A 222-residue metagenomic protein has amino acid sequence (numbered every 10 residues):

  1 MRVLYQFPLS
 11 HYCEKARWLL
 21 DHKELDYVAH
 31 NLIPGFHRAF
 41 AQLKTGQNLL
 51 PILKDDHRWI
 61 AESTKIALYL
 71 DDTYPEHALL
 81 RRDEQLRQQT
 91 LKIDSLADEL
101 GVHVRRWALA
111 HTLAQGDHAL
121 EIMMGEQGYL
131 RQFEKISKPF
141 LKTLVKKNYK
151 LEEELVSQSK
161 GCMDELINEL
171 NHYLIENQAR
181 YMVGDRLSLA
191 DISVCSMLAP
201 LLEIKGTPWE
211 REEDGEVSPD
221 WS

Functional and structural regions predicted by a protein language model:
M1-Q132: GST-like domain detector, emphasizing the conserved glutathione-binding G-site in the N-terminal thioredoxin-like
E76-R82, K147-L151, S222: Charged, low-complexity surface segments at secondary-structure and domain boundaries
V102-E212: GST-like fold's C-terminal all-alpha helical module
V217-W221: Intrinsically disordered, low-complexity polar regions and short flexible loop motifs
